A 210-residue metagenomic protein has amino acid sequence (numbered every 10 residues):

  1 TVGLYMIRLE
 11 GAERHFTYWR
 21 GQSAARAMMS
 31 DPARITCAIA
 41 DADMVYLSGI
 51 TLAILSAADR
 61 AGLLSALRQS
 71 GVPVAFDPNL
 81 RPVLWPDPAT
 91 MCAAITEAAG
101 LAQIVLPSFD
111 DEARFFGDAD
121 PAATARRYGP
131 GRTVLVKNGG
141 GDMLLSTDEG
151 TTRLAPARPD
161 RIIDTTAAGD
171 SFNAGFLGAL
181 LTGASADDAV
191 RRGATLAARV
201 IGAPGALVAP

Functional and structural regions predicted by a protein language model:
T1-I50: Conserved N-terminal subdomain of the carbohydrate kinase-like
Y5, H15-T17, M44, P73-V74 (+3 more regions): Structural motif
G11, Q22, L80-P82, D111 (+2 more regions): Glycine-rich beta-alpha junction loops
S23-A24, G49-L52, A197, A203-A206: Glycine-rich phosphate/pyrophosphate-binding beta-alpha loops
I35, I95, I162: Acidic, amphipathic alpha-helical patches
A38-A40, A98-A99, G129: A short, aliphatic-rich alpha-helical micro-motif
M44, G49-A123, G141-M143: Conserved beta-alpha-beta core of the PfkB/ribokinase-like small-molecule kinase fold
G117-P210: Conserved phosphate-binding/catalytic region of the ribokinase-like
